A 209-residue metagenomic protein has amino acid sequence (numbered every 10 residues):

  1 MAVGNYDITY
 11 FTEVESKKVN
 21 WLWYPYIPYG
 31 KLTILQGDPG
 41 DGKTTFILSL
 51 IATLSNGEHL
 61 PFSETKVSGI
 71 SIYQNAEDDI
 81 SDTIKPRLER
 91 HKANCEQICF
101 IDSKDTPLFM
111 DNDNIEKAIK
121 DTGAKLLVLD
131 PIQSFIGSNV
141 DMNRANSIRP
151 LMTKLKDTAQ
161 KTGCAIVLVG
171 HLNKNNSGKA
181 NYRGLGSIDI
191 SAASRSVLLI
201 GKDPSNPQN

Functional and structural regions predicted by a protein language model:
M1-K17: Detector for small/aliphatic-rich hydrophobic stretches
F11, K18, L22-Y24, P28 (+3 more regions): Conserved inter-motif catalytic segment of the P-loop NTP-binding fold
I34, G40-T45, S71-Q74, L126 (+1 more regions): Phosphate-binding/switch region of NTP-binding enzymes
F46, L50: Hydrophobic positions on the alpha1 helix immediately C-terminal to the Walker A/P-loop
S55: Gly/Ala-rich phosphate-binding loop of Rossmann-like dinucleotide-binding domains, activating on the conserved
S63-E64, D189: Short glycine-biased active-site loop of nucleotidyltransferases that positions the nucleotide triphosphate and helps
